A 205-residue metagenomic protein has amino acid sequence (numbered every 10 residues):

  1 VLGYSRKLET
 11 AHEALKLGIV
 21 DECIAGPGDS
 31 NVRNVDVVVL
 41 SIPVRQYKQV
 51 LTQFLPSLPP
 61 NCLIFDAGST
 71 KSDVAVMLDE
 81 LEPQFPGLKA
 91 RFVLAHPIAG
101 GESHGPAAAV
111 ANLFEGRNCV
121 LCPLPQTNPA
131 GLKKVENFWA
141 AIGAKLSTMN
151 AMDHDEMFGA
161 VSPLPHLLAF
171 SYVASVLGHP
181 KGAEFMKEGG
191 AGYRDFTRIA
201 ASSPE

Functional and structural regions predicted by a protein language model:
V1-I19: NAD(P)-binding Rossmann-fold cofactor-contacting core
L2-Y4, I24, F65, V93-A95 (+2 more regions): Hydrophobic/aromatic beta-strand patches that form the interior of the parallel beta-sheet core in alpha/beta enzyme
E9-T10, Q46, K71-V74: Conserved short alpha-helix immediately C-terminal to the canonical SAM/SAH-binding motif I of Rossmann-like
G18-D29: Conserved SAM-binding strand-loop segment of SAM-dependent methyltransferases
G28-F65: Rossmann-like NAD(P)-binding element
I42-V44, G68-S69, P97, P125 (+1 more regions): Short glycine-/small-residue-rich Rossmann-like dinucleotide-binding loops
V50-A107: Rossmann-like NAD(P)(H) cofactor-binding subdomain of soluble oxidoreductases
L113-S202: Internal alpha-helical scaffold of NAD(P)-dependent oxidoreductase catalytic cores
